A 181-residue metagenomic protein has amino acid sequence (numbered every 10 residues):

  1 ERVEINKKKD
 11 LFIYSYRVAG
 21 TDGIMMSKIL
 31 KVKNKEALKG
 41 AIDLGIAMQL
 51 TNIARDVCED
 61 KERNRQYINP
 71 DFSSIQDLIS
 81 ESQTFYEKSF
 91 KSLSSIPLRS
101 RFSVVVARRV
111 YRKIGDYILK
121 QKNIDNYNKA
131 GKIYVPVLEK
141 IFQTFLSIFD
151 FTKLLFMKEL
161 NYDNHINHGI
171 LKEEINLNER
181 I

Functional and structural regions predicted by a protein language model:
E1-M48, A54-I181: Catalytic cores of Mg2+-dependent Asp-rich isoprenoid enzymes
